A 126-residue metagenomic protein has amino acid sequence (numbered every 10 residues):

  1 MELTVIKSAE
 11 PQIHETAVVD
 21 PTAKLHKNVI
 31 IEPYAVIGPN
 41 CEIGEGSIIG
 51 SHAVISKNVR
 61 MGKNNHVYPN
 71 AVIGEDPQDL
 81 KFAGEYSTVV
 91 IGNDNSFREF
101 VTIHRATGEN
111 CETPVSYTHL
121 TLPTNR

Functional and structural regions predicted by a protein language model:
M1-Y117: Domain-scale signature associated with acetyltransferase and cell-envelope carbohydrate enzymes
T118-T124: Conserved small/polar residues in nucleotide/adenosyl-binding loops
